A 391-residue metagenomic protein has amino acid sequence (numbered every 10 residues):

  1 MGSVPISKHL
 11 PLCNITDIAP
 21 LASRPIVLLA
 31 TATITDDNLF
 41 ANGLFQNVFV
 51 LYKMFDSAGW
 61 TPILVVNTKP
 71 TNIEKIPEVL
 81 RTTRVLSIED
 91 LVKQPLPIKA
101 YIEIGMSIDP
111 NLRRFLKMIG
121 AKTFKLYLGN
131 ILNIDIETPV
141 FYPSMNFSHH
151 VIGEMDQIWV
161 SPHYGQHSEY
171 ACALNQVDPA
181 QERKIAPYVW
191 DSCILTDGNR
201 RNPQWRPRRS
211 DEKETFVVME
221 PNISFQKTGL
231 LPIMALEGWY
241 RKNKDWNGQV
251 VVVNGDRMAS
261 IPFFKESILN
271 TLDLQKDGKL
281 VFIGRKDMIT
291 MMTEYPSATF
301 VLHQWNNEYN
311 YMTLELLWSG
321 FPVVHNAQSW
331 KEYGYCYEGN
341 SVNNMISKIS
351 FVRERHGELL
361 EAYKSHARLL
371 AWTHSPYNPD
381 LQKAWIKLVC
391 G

Functional and structural regions predicted by a protein language model:
G2-A19, L28-N38, F45-D156, Y164-E169 (+1 more regions): Extended catalytic core of nucleotide-activated donor transferases of GT-like folds
L28-L29, P139-Y142, V217, L230-W246 (+8 more regions): Hydrophobic transmembrane helix bundles of membrane-integrated enzymes that assemble and modify cell-envelope
F40, N47, H167-F282: Conserved catalytic-core segment of nucleotide-activated headgroup transferases in glycan assembly
R81-D90, G278-G284, C336-N344, F351: Short acidic-hydrophobic, aromatic-tinged amphipathic segments that line or gate anion-handling sites
I88-D90, M258-W318: Donor nucleotide-activated moiety binding/catalytic core segment of transferases that use nucleotide-activated donors
Y240, I349-G357, W385-G391: Short, hydrophobic alpha-helical segments
P296-S375: Catalytic binding pocket for nucleotide-activated donors in carbohydrate/polymer assembly enzymes
W372-G391: C-terminal alpha-helical cap of glycosyltransferases
